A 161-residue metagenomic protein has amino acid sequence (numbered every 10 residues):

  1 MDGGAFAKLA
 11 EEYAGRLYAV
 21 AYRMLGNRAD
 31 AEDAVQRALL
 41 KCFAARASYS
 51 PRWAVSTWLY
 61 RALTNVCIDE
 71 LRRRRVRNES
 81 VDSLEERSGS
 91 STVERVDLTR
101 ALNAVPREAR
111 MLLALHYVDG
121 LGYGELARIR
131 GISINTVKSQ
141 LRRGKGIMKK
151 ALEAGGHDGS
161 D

Functional and structural regions predicted by a protein language model:
M1-A19, R110: A short, charge-rich alpha-helical start-of-domain segment used by transcription regulators
K8, D97-P106: Short amphipathic alpha-helical boundary/capping segments
A19, D33-L40, A44, W53-N65: Structural recognition of an alpha-helix C-terminal capping motif at a helix-to-coil junction
A29, G124, N135: Residues within helix-turn-helix
A44-P51, R61-V81, S91-E94: Arg/Lys-rich amphipathic alpha helix in sigma70-family domain 2
T64, I68, R130-G156: DNA-recognition helix of helix-turn-helix
L112-H116: A short pre-motif secondary-structure segment
